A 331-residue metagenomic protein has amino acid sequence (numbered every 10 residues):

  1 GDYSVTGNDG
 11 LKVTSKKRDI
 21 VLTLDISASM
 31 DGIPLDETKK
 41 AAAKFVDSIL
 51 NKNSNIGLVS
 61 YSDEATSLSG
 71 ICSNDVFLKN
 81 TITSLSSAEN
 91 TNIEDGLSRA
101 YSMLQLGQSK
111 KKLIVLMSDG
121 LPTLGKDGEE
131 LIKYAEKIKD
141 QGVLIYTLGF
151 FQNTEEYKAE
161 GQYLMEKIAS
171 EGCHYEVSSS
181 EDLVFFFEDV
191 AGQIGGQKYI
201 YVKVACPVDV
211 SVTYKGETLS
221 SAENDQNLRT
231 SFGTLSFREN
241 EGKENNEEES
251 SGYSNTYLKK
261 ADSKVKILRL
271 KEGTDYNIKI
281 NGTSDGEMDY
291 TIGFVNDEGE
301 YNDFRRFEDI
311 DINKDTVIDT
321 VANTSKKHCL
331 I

Functional and structural regions predicted by a protein language model:
G1-V21, I26-D36, G192-G196: Acidic, polar low-complexity linker/tail segments
K12-T14, V46-K52, Y101-K110, E136-K137: Surface-exposed acidic, glycine-flexible loop patches that form ligand/cofactor-binding and adhesion interfaces
D19-T23, N55-S60, L113-M117, L144-Y146: Soluble periplasmic/extracytoplasmic beta-strand elements of cell-envelope proteins
A28-G32, S67-L68, S211, S220: Short, solvent-exposed loop/turn elements at domain surfaces
S29-G32, T123, D209, D285-E287: Short beta-strands and strand-coil junctions in structured, solvent-facing domains, enriched
D31-K40, S84-N90, E94-S102, K111-L113 (+3 more regions): VWA/integrin I-like adhesion module and closely mimicked acidic/polar interface patches used
D36-N53, G57-L58: An active-site-proximal "capping" alpha-helix that borders the catalytic cofactor pocket
E176, V184-I331: Extracellular glycoprotein-like low-complexity segments
